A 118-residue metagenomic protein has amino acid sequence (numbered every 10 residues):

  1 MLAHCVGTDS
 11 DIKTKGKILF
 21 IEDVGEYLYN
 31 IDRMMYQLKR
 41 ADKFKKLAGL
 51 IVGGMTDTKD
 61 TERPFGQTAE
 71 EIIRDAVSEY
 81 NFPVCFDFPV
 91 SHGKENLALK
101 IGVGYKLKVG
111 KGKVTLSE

Functional and structural regions predicted by a protein language model:
M1-M35: ATP/pyrophosphate-binding catalytic subdomain of soluble kinases
R33-E118: C-terminal active-site/capping subdomain that shapes the small-molecule cofactor and substrate pocket of enzyme
